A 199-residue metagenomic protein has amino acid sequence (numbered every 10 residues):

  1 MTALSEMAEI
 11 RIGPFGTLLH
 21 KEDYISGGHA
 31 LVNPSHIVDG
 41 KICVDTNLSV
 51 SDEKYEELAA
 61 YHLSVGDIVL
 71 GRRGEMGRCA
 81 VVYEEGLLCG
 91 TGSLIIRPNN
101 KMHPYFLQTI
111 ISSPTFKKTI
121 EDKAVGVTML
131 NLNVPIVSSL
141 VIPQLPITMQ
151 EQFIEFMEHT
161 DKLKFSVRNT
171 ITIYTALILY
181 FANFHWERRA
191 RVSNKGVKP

Functional and structural regions predicted by a protein language model:
M1-F15, S139, Q144-Q152, E158-P199: Non-catalytic DNA-recognition/assembly elements of restriction-modification systems
S5-H20, S35-V65: Sequence-specific dsDNA recognition surfaces
I25, R72, L87-L94, M102 (+1 more regions): A short glycine-rich beta-alpha junction/loop motif
N33-P34, E53, L58-S112: A short beta-sheet element
F116-T119: Periplasmic-binding protein-like
